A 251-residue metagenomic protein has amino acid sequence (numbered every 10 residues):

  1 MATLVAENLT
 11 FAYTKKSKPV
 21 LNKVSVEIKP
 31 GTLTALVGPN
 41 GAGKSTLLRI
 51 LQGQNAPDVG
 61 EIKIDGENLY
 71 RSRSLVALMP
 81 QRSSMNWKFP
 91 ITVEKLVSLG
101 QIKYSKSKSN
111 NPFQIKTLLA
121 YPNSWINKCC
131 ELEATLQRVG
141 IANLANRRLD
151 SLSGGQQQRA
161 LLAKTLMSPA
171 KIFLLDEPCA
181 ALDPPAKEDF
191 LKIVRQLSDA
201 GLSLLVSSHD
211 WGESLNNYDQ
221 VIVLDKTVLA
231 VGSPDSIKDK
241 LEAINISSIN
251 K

Functional and structural regions predicted by a protein language model:
Q52: Helix-to-loop junction immediately C-terminal to a conserved catalytic motif
G60-R73: Conserved ABC transporter NBD signature motif
N111-L144: Conserved ABC ATPase "signature" region
R148-L152: Conserved ABC ATPase signature
F173-D176: Catalytic Walker B motif of ABC-type/P-loop ATPase nucleotide-binding domains
S208-H209: H-loop/switch region of ABC-family ATPase nucleotide-binding domains
V221-S233: H-loop (His-switch) and adjacent beta-strand-loop-beta switch element of ABC-type ATPase nucleotide-binding domains
